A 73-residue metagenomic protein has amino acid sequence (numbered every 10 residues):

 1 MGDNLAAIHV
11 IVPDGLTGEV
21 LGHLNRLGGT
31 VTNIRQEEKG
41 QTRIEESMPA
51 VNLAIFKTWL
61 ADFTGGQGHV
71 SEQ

Functional and structural regions predicted by a protein language model:
M1-Q73: Accessory interaction regions appended to the cores of large information-processing enzymes
